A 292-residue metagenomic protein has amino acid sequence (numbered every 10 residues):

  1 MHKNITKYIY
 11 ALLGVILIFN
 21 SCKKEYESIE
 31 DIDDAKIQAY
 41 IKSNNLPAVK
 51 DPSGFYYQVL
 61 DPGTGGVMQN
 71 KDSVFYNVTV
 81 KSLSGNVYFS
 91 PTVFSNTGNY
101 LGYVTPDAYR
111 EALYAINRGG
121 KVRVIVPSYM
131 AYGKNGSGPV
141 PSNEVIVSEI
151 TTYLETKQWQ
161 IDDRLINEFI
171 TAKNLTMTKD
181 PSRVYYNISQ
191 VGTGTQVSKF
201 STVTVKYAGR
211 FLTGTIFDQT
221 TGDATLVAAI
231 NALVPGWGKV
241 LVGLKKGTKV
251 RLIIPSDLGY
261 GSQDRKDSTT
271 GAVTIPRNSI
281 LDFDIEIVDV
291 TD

Functional and structural regions predicted by a protein language model:
H2-T6, C22-D292: Cross-family detector of peptidyl-prolyl cis-trans isomerase
I5-G14: Sec-dependent signal peptide hydrophobic core
I18-F19: Bacterial Sec-type N-terminal signal peptides, specifically the leucine/valine-rich hydrophobic h-region
